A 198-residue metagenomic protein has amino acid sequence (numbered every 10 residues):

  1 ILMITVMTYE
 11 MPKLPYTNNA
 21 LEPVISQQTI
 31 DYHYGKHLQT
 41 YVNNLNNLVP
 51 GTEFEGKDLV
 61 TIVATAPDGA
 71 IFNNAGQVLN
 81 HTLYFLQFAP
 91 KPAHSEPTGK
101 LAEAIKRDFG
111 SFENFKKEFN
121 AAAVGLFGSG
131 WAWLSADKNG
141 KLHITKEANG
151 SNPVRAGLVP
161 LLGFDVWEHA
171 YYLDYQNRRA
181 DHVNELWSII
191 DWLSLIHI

Functional and structural regions predicted by a protein language model:
I1-I4: Short, positively charged and aromatic/hydrophobic N-terminal segments
V6-T17: Acidic, low-complexity proline/glycine-rich segments
N19-L21: Secretory/endomembrane lumenal or extracellular ectodomains immediately following the signal peptide
P23-Q39, L59-N80, V124, N149-S151 (+1 more regions): Alpha-helical scaffold segments that form or flank carboxylate-/histidine-based iron centers
Q39-V42, D191: A short glycine-rich, aromatic-capped structural motif
N47-G56, I62-N80, Y84-S135: All-alpha RGS (Regulator of G-protein Signaling) helical domain and cognate RGS-like helical scaffolds
A121-L193: An amphipathic alpha-helical core segment
I196-I198: Conserved small/polar residues in nucleotide/adenosyl-binding loops
